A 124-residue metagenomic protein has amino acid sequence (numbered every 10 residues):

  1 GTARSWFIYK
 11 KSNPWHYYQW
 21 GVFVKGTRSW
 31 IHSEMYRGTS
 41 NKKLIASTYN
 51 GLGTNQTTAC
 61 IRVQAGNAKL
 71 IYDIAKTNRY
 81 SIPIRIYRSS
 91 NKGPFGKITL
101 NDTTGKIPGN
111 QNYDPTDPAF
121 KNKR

Functional and structural regions predicted by a protein language model:
A3-R124: Exported/periplasmic cell-wall-interacting domains
